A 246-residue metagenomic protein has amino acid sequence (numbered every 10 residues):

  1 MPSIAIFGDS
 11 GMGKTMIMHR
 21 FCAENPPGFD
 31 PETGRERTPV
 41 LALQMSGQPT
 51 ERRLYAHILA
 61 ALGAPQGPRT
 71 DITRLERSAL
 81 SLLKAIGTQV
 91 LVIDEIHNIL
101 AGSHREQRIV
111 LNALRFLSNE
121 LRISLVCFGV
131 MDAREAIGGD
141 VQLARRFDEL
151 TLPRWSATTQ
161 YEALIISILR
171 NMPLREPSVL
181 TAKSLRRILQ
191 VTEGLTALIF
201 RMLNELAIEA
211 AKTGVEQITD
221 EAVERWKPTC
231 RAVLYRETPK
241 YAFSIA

Functional and structural regions predicted by a protein language model:
M1-A5, V40, V90: Residue-level preference for the first positions of well-ordered beta-strands
M1-R20: Walker A/P-loop nucleotide-binding motif
G11, A157-T159, S167-A246: C-terminal alpha-helical "lid" subdomain
A23-G34, A64-P65: Post-Walker A helix-loop "phosphate-sensing" segment adjacent to the P-loop in P-loop NTPases
T38-P49: A short hydrophobic beta-strand->loop->alpha-helix junction that borders the nucleotide-binding pocket of P-loop NTPases
T50-H57, P65-A113, L117-S124, Q160-Y161 (+2 more regions): Mid-core helix/loop region of P-loop NTP-binding domains shared across ATPases and GTPases
L100-S103, V110-K183: The catalytic "switch" region of P-loop NTPases
